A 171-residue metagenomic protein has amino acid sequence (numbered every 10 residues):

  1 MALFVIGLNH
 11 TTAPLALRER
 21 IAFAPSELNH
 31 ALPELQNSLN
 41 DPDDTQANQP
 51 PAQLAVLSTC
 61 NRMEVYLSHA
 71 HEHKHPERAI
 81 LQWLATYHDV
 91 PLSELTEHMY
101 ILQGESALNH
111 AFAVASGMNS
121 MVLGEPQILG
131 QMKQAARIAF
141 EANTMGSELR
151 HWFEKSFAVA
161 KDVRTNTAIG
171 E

Functional and structural regions predicted by a protein language model:
M1-S120: A glycine-rich (often HGG/GG-containing) alpha/beta subdomain
E94-E171: Glycine/serine-rich phosphate-binding loop and adjoining beta1-alpha1 elements at the start of nucleotide-handling
